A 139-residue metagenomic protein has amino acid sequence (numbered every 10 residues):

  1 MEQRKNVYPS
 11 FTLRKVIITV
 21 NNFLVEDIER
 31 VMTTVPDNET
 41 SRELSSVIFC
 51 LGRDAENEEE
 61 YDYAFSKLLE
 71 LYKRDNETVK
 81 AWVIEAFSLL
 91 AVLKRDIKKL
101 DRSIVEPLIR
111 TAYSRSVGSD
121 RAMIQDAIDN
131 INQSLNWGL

Functional and structural regions predicted by a protein language model:
E2-S46, L139: N-terminal "cap/leader" segments of large eukaryotic alpha-helical scaffolds
V16-N22, R53-D62, V92-R102, S134-L139: Flexible loop/turn segments at the boundaries of HEAT repeats in alpha-solenoid HEAT proteins
N21, R110-L139: Eukaryotic acidic, Ser/Thr-rich intrinsically disordered low-complexity regions
I28-E39, S66-K73, E77, P107-S114: HEAT/HEAT-like alpha-solenoid repeats
S41-L44, K80, R121: Residue-level detector of extended alpha-helical repeat arrays and alpha-solenoid scaffolds
L44-F49, V83-I84, Q125: Hydrophobic core positions within HEAT/HEAT-like alpha-solenoid repeats
F49-R53, S88-L89, D129-N132: Structural signature of alpha-helical solenoid repeat scaffolds
D75-Y113: Amphipathic protein-protein interaction modules
